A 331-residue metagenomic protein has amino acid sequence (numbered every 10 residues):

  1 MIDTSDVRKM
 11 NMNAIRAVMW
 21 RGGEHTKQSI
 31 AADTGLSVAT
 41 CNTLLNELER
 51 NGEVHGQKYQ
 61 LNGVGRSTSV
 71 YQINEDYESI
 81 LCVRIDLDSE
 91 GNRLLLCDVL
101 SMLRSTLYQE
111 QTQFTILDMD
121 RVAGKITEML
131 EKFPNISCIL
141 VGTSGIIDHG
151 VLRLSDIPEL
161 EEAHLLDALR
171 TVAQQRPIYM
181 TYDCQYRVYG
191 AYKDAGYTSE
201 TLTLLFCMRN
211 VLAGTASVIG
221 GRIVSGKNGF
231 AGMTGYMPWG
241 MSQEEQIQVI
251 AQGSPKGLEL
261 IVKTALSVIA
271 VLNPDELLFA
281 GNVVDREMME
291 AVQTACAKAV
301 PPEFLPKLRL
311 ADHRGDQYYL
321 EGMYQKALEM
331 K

Functional and structural regions predicted by a protein language model:
M1-Q57, N62-R66, V70-L107, F114-E128 (+2 more regions): ATP-binding/phosphotransfer module of carbohydrate and carboxylate kinases, centering on a glycine-rich
I80-D86, C138-L140, T201-F206, G214: Short glycine-aspartate micro-motif
D88-E90, I146-D148, L212-G214: Short, acidic Gly/Pro/Ser/Thr-rich loop/turn segments
V99-L103, D148, I219-G220: Short, ordered coil/turn segments that flank beta-strands lining enzyme active or ligand-binding pockets
L103-T106, L152, I223-V224: Hydrophobic "anchor" residues
L107-D194, E200, M288-A299: Glycine-rich phosphate-binding loop and adjoining helix at the ATP-binding site of ATP-dependent phosphoryl-transfer
S144-I146, N210-V211, V283-V284: Short glycine-rich anion-binding loops that position phosphate/pyrophosphate groups of nucleotides and phosphorylated
P177-I269: Glycine/GP-enriched mid-protein hinge/lid loop-to-helix segment characteristic of carbohydrate kinases
